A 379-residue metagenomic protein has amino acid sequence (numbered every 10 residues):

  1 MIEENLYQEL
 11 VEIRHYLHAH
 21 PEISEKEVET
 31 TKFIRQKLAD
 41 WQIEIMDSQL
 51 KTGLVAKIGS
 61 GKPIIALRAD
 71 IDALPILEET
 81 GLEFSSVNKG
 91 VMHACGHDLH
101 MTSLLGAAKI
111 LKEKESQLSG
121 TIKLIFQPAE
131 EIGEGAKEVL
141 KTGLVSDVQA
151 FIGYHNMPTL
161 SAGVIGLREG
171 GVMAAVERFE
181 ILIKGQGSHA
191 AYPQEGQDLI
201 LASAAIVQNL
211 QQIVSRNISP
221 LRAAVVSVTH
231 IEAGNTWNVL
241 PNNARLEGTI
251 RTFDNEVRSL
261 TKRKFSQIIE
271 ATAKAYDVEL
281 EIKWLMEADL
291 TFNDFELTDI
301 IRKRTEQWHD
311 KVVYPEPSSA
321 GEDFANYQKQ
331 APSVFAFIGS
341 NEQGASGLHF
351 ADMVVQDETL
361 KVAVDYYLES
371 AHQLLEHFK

Functional and structural regions predicted by a protein language model:
M1-H93, D98, T102, K109-L118: Acidic/His- and Gly-rich active-site-bordering loop/insert found across diverse amide/peptide-bond hydrolases
L17, A56, L67, H97 (+8 more regions): Divalent metal-coordination and catalytic microenvironments
H18-H20, H93, H97-H100, H155 (+3 more regions): Histidine-centered active-site/metal-ligand motif
V55, L74-I76, L82-M92, L99 (+2 more regions): Histidine/acidic-residue-rich, glycine-tolerant segments that coordinate divalent metal ions
A66-R68, L77, H155, F179 (+1 more regions): Non-cysteine beta-strand/loop elements that form the S-adenosyl-L-methionine
R68, S103, A175, N243: Structural signature of FAD isoalloxazine-binding scaffolds in flavoprotein oxidoreductases
A204-K379: Metal-dependent amide/peptide-bond hydrolase catalytic core, centered on the "pita-bread" metallohydrolase fold
